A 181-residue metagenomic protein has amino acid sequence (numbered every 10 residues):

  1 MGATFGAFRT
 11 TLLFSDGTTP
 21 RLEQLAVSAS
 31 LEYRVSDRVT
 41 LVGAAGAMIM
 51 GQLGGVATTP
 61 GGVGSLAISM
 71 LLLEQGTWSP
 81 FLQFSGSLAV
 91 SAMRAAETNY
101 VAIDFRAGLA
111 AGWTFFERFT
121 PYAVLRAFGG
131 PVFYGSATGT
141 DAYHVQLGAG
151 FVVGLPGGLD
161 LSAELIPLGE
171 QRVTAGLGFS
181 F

Functional and structural regions predicted by a protein language model:
G2-E23, R34-S36, Q52, L72-Q171 (+1 more regions): Outer-membrane beta-barrel transmembrane domain signature
T18-T19, L41-L73: Surface-exposed loop and membrane-interface regions of Gram-negative outer-membrane beta-barrel proteins
Q24-S28: N-terminal post-signal-peptidase region of extra-cytosolic proteins
A44, Q171-V173: Active-site-proximal flexible loops/turns
